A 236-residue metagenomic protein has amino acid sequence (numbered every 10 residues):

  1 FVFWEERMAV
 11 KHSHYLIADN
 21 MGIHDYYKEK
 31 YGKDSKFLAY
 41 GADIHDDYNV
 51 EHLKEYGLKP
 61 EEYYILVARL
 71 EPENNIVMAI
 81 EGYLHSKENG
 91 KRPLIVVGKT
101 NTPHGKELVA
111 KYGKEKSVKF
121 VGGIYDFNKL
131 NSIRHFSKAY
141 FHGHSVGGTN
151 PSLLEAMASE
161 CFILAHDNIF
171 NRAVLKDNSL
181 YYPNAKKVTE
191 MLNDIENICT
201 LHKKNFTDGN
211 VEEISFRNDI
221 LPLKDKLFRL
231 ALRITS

Functional and structural regions predicted by a protein language model:
F1-Y15: Membrane-proximal helix-turn-helix segments that form the acceptor-binding/catalytic region of lipid-linked
H12, I23-D43, Y56: Helix-loop-beta element that forms the nucleotide-linked donor phosphate-binding surface in glycosyltransferases
I17, G57-H85, I95: Conserved donor-binding/catalytic core segment of Leloir-type glycosyltransferases
K106-N128: Nucleotide-activated donor-binding/catalytic signature segment of Leloir-type glycosyltransferases, i.e., the conserved
S132-G148, C161: Acidic donor-binding loop of glycosyltransferase active sites
A158, F162-A165: Short hydrophobic beta-strand element within catalytic cores of glycosyltransferases and related nucleotide-activated
R172-N197: Change "using UDP/GDP/dTDP sugars" to "using nucleotide sugars
K186, T200-I234: A charged, aromatic-enriched C-terminal amphipathic alpha-helix characteristic of glycosyltransferases across folds
